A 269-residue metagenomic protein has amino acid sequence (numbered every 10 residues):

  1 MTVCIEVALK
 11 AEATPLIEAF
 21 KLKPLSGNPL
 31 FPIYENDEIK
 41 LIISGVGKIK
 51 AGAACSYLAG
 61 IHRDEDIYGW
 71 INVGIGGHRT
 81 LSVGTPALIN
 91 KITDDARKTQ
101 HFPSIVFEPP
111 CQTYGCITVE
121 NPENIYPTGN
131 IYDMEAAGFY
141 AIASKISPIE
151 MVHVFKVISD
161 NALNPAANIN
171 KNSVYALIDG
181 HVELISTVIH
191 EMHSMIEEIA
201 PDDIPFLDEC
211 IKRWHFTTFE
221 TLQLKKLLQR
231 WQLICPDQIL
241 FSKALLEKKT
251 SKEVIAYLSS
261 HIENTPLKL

Functional and structural regions predicted by a protein language model:
M1-C4, I39: Extreme N-terminal starter segment of soluble prokaryotic enzymes
V3-K23: N-terminal beta1-alpha1 ligand-phosphate binding loop
G27-L269: Glycine-rich phosphate- or other oxyanion-binding loops that anchor nucleotides, phosphorylated ligands
